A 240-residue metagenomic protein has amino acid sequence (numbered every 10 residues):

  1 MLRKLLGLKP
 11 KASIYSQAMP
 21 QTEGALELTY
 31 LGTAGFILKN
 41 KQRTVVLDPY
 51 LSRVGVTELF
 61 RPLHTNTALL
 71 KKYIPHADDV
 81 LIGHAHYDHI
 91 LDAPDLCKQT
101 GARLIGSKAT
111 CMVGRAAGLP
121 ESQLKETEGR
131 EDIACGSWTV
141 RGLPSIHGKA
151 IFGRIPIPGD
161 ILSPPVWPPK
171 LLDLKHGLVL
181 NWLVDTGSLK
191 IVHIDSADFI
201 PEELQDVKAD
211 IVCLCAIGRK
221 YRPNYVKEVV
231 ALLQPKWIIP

Functional and structural regions predicted by a protein language model:
R3-E23, K108-L180, T186-S188: Metallo-beta-lactamase
Y15-P20, N40-I82, H86, L91-D95 (+3 more regions): Pre-active-site segment of Zn-dependent metallo-hydrolases
E27-Y30, V45-D48, T139-S145, K190-S196 (+1 more regions): Active-site-proximal beta-strand elements of phosphoester/diester hydrolases
L38-K41, C135-G136, V184-G187, V207: Active-site beta-strand termini and strand-to-loop segments that position acidic
R43-V45, H76-D79, W138, L189-I191 (+2 more regions): Structural motif
D78-D79, I105, A197-P240: Cap/insert and terminal regions of metallo-dependent hydrolase folds
L91-T100, A109, A116-L119: Metal-dependent catalytic neighborhoods of phosphoester/phosphodiester hydrolases
P165-K220: Mobile, glycine- and charge-enriched loop segments and immediately flanking short secondary-structure elements within
